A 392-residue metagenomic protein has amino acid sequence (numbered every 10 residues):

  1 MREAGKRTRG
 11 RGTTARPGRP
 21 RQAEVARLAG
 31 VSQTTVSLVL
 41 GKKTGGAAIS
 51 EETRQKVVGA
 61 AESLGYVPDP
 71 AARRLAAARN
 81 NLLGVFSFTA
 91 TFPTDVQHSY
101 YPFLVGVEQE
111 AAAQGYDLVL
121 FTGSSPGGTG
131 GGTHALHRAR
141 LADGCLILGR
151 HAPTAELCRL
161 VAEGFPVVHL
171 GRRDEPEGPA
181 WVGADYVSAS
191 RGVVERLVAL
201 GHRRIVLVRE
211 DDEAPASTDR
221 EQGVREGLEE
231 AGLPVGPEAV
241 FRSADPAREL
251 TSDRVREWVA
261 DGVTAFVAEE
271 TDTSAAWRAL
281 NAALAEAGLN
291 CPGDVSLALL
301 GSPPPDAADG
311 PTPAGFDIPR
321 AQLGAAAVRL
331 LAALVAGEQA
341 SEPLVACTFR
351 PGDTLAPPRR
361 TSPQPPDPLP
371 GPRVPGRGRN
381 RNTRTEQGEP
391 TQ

Functional and structural regions predicted by a protein language model:
M1-R79, S362, L369, R373-T391: N-terminal helix-turn-helix DNA-binding module of bacterial transcription factors
T35-L38, A78-F92, R196, R204-E210: Short beta-strand segments enriched in small/hydrophobic residues
E51, Q55, S63-H134: Amphipathic helical "hinge" segments at domain boundaries
A90-P102, L120-T129, V182-G192, V208-R254 (+4 more regions): Hinge/beta->alpha junction and helix N-cap segments in small-molecule ligand-binding domains
T129-L141, E249-D261: Short, well-structured alpha-helical segments in soluble
L148-S188, G301-P313: Flexible loop/hinge segments that line or gate small-molecule binding clefts
S252-Q392: Flexible loop/turn connectors
